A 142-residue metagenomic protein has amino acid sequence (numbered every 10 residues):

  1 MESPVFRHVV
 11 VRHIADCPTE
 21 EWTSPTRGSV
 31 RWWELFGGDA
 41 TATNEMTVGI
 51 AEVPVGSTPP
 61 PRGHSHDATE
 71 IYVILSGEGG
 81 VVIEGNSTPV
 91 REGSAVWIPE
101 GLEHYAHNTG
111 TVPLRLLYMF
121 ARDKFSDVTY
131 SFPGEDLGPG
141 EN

Functional and structural regions predicted by a protein language model:
M1-M46, V128-N142: A short, N-terminal "cap"/entry segment at the start of jelly-roll beta-barrel domains of the cupin/DSBH fold
V30-W32, F36-G37, G49-H66: Conserved short histidine dyad/triad with adjacent acidic residue
M46, I50-P54, S65-V82, M119-A121: Short, conserved beta-strand element in jelly-roll/cupin
P60-R62, V81-V82, I98, H104-G110: Short beta-strand His + acidic residue motifs that chelate non-heme Fe in jelly-roll/DSBH and cupin folds
G85-E100: Short acidic-glycine-tyrosine-enriched beta hairpin
G101-L102, A121: Short, surface-exposed secondary-structure boundary micro-motifs
T109, M119-S126: C-terminal structural segments of small proteins and small subunits
L114, K124-Y130: A short beta-to-alpha transition loop/helix N-cap that caps and shapes the active-site region
